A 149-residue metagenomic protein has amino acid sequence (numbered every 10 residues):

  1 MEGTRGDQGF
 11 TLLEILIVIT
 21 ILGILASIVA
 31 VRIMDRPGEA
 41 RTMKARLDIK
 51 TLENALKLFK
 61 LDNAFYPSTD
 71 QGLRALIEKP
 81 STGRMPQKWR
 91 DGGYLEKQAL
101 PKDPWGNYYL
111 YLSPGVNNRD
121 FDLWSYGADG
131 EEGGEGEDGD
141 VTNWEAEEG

Functional and structural regions predicted by a protein language model:
M1-F10: N-terminal leader/signal peptides at the extreme start of proteins
F10, I28, Q71: Short beta-to-alpha loop/turn elements within the nucleotide-binding domains of ABC transporters
I19, R46, E53: Conserved catalytic core of two-component sensor histidine kinases
L22-E39: C-terminal juxtamembrane segment of a hydrophobic transmembrane alpha-helix
G38-M43, K57, N63, D70 (+2 more regions): Short, surface-exposed interaction loops/tails
L56-A99: Short, glycine/small-hydrophobic-rich surface segments
